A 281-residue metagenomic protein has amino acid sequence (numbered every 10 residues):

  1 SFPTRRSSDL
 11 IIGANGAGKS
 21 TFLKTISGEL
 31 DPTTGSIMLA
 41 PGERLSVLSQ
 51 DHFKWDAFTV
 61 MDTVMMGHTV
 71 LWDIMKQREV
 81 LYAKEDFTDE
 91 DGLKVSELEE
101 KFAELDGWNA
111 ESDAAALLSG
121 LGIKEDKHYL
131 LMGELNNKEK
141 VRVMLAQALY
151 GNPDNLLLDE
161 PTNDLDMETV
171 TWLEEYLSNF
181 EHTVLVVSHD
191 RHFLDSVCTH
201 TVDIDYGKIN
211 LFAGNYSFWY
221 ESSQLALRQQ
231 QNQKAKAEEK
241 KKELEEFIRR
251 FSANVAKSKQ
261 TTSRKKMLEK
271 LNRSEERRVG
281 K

Functional and structural regions predicted by a protein language model:
S1, R5-K234: ABC ATP-binding cassette signature C-motif
F2-T4, E276-K281: Single conserved hydrophobic/aromatic residue that forms the stacking wall/gate of nucleotide- or nucleobase-binding
G92-N109, L225-R278: Flexible nucleotide-interacting loop at or near the entrance of a catalytic core
